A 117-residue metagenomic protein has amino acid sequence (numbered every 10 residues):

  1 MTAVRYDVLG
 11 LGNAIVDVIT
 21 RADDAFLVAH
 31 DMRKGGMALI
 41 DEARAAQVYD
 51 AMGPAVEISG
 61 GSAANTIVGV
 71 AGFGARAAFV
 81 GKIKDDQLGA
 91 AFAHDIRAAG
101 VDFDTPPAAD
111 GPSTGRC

Functional and structural regions predicted by a protein language model:
M1-V80, Q87-A91, A98: Glycine-rich phosphate/adenosyl-contacting loop at the front of the ribokinase-like
V80-K82, P106: Structural motif
K84-D85, D110: Conserved beta-strand edge residues that scaffold enzyme active sites
D95-P112: A glycine-rich helix N-cap at a beta->alpha junction
R116-C117: Short beta-strand scaffold segments in enzyme catalytic cores
